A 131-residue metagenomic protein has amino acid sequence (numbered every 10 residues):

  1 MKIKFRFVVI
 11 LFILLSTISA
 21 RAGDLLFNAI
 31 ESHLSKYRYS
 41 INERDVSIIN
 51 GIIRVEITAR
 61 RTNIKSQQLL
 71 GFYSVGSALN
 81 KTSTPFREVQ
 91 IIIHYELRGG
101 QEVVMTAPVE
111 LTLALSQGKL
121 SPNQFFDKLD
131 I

Functional and structural regions predicted by a protein language model:
K2-I10: Sec-dependent signal peptide recognition, specifically the positively charged N-region followed immediately by
F12-T17: Hydrophobic core
I18-A22: Sec/Tat signal peptide C-region and signal peptidase I cleavage site
D24, S32-S35, Q67-F72: A short linear-motif detector with a strong N-terminal bias
L26-T62, T84-I131: Polar/charged, Gly/Pro-rich intrinsically disordered segments
K65-T84: Short, non-transmembrane amphipathic alpha-helical segments
